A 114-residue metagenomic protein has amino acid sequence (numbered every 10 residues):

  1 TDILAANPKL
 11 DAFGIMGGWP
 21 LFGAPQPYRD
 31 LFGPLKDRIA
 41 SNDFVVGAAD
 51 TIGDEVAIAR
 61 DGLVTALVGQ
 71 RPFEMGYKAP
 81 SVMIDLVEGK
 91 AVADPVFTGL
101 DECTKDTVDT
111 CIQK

Functional and structural regions predicted by a protein language model:
T1-K114: A residue-level marker of the well-folded mature domains of exported/periplasmic proteins
